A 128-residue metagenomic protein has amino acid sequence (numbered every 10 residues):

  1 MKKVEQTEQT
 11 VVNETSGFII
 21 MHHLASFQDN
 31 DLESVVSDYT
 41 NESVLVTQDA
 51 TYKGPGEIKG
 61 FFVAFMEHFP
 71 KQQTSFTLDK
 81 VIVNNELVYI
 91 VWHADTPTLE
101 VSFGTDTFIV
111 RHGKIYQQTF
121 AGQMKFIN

Functional and structural regions predicted by a protein language model:
M1-V11, A25-Q28, V46, K59-N128: A beta-strand edge to alpha-helix "cap/lid" segment located at domain peripheries
T15-S26: Solvent-exposed, amphipathic alpha-helical segments
D29-E42: Short, well-ordered alpha-helical segments enriched in acidic and aromatic residues
N30, D49-A50: Conserved short acidic donor-positioning loop in nucleotide-sugar-dependent glycosyltransferases
V44, A50-T51: Short active-site-proximal "capping" loops at secondary-structure junctions
T51-G60: Short beta-edge strand/loop motif at the mouth of beta-sheet-based domains
